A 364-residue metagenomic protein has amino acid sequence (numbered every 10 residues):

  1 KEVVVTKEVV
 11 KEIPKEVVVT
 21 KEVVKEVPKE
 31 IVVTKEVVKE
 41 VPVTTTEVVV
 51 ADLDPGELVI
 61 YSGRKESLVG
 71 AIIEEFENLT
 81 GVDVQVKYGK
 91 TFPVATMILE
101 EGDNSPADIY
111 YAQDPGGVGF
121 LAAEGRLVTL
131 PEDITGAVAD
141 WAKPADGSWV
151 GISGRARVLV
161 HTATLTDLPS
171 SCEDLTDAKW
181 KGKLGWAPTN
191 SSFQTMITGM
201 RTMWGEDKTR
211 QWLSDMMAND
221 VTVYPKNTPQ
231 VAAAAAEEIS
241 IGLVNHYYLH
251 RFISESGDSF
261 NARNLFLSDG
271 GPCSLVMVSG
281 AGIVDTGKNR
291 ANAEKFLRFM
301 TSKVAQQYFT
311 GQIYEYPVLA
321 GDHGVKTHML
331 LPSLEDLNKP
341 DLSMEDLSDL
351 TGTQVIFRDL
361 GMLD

Functional and structural regions predicted by a protein language model:
K1-E57, F76-E77, I239, D364: Intrinsically disordered, low-complexity Ser/Thr/Pro-rich tracts
E47-F120: Early extracytoplasmic/lumenal segment of secretory-pathway proteins
S105-Y110, V128-V158, E173, K183-W186: A structural signal for short loop-to-beta-strand junctions that line the ligand-binding cleft of periplasmic/secreted
L121-T129, W141-G147, F252-L267: Ligand-binding "clamshell"
V158-L165, R201, V276-N289, Y308: A bilobed periplasmic-binding-protein/Venus flytrap-type ligand-binding module shared by bacterial periplasmic
D174-Q194, G199-R201: Short loop->beta-strand "edge-of-pocket" segments that line small-molecule binding or catalytic clefts across diverse
G182-S191, F299-H323: Periplasmic-binding protein-like
T189, T202-L267: Ligand-binding pocket segment of bilobal, Venus flytrap-like solute-binding proteins
